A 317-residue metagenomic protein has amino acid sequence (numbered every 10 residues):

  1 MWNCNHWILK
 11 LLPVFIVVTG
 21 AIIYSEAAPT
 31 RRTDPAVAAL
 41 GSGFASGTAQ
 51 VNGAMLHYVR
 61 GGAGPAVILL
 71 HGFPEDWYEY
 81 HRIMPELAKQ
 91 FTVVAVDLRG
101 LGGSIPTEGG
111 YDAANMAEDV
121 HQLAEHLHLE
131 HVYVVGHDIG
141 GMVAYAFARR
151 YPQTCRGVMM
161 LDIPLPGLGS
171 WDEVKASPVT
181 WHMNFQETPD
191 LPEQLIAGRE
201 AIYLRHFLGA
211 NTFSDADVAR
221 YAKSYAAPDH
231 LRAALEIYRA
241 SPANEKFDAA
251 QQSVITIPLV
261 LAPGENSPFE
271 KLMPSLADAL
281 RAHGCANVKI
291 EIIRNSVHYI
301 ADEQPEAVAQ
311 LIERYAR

Functional and structural regions predicted by a protein language model:
W2-L12: Bacterial N-terminal signal peptides that target proteins for export
L11-A21: Bacterial N-terminal signal peptides
S25-A27: Boundary at the C-terminal end of the N-terminal hydrophobic targeting segment
P29-S46, G53-L56, A66, V94 (+4 more regions): Flexible "cap/lid" subdomain of the alpha/beta-hydrolase fold that forms the substrate-access gate
A54, R60-G103: Conserved HGGG/HGGXW glycine-rich cap/lid loop of the alpha/beta-hydrolase fold
R82-P85, K89, R149-Q153, Q310 (+1 more regions): Short, well-ordered alpha-helices that flank and scaffold nucleotide-derived cofactor binding pockets
S296-P305, A309: Catalytic histidine-centered segment of alpha/beta-hydrolase-like enzymes
